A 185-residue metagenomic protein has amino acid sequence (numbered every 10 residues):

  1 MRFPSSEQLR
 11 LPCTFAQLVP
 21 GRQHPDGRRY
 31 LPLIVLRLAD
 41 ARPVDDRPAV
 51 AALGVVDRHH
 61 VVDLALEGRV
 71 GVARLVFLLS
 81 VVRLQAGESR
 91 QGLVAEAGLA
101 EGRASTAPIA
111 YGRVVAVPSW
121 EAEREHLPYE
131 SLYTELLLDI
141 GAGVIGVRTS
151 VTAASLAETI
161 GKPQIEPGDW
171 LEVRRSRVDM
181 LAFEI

Functional and structural regions predicted by a protein language model:
M1-R28, G92-S131: Structural detector for short beta-strands of small beta-barrel domains
R2-F3, I165, M180-I185: Non-catalytic recognition/regulatory regions in large multidomain proteins
R10, L31-L33, V70-V72, I109 (+2 more regions): Broad gene-expression machinery/nucleic-acid interaction feature
A16-P32, L38, V62-E67, H126-T134 (+1 more regions): Short, low-complexity cationic-aromatic patches
L18-G21, A39-A41, V76-S80, V117 (+2 more regions): Generic structural motif
P32-E96: Acidic (E/D-rich), amphipathic helical modules within compact regulatory domains
A39-A65, S131-P167, R174, D179: Beta-strand/loop nucleic-acid-binding surfaces
R74-I109, V173-I185: OB-fold/S1-family single-stranded nucleic acid-binding modules
